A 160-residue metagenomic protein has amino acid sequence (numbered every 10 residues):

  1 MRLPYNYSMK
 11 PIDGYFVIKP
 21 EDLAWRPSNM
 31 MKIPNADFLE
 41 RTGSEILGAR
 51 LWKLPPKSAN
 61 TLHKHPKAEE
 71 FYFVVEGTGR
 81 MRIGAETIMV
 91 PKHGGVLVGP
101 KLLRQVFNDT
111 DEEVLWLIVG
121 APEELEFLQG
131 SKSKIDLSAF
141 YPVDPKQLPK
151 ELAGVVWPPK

Functional and structural regions predicted by a protein language model:
M1-L47, S131-K160: A short, N-terminal "cap"/entry segment at the start of jelly-roll beta-barrel domains of the cupin/DSBH fold
I33-D37, R50-H65: Conserved short histidine dyad/triad with adjacent acidic residue
S58, K67, E86, L102-L103 (+2 more regions): A generic "binding-loop/recognition-motif" signal
S58, M81, V114, V155: Ligand-binding pocket scaffold of soluble enzyme catalytic domains
L62, M81-R82, V98, R104-T110 (+1 more regions): Short beta-strand His + acidic residue motifs that chelate non-heme Fe in jelly-roll/DSBH and cupin folds
K67-E69, F73-G79, G84: Glycine- and acidic-residue-biased ligand/ion/polar-headgroup-sensing regions
A85-K101: Short acidic-glycine-tyrosine-enriched beta hairpin
L97, D111-G130: A short hydrophobic beta-strand segment most commonly corresponding to one strand of the jelly-roll/cupin
